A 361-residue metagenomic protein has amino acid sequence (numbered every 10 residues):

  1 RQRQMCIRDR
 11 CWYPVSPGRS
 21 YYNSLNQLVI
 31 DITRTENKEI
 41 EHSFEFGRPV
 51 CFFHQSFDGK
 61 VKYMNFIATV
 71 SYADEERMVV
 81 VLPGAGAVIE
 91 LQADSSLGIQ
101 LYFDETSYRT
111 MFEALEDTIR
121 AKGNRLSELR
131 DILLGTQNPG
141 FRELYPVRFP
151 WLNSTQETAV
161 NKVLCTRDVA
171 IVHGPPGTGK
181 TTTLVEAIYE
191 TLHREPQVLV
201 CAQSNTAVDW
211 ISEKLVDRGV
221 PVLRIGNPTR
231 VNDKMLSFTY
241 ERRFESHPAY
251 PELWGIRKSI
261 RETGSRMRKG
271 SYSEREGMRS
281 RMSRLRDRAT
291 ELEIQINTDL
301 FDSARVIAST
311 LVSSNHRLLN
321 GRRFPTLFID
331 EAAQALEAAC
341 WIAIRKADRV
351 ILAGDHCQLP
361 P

Functional and structural regions predicted by a protein language model:
R1-F46, M78: A helicase ATPase "motif cassette" and its flanking acidic/Ser/Thr-rich regulatory loops
Q2, N37-N161, D217, K234-K258 (+2 more regions): Pre-ATPase regulatory/linker segments immediately N-terminal to the P-loop/RecA-like helicase/translocase core
F66-T69, W210-I211, R323, A338-C340: Short beta-alpha junctions and helix-cap segments that line functional grooves
E143-F149, L236-P325: Conserved helicase NTPase catalytic core signature
T166-V172, P196: Pre-Walker A (Motif I) flank of P-loop NTPase domains
T178, T183, A187-V216, L223-G226: Conserved RecA-like ASCE P-loop NTPase motor core of nucleic-acid helicases/translocases
R194-P196, S204, T298, V312-P361: Conserved helicase motor core of SF1/SF2 NTP-dependent helicases
